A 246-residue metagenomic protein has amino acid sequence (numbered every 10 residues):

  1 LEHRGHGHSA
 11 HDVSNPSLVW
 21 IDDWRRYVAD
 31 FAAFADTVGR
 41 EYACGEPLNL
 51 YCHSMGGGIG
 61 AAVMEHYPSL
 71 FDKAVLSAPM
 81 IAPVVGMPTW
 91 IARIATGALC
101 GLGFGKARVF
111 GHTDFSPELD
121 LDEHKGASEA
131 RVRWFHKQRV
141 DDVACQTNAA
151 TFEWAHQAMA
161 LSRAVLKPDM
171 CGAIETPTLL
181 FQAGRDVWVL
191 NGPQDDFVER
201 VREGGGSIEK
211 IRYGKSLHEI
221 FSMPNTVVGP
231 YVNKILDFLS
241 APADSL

Functional and structural regions predicted by a protein language model:
L1-S14: Conserved alpha/beta-hydrolase
V19-G39: Alpha/beta-hydrolase active-site loop
Y42-S54: Alpha/beta-hydrolase fold nucleophile elbow
C52-G57, A183: Conserved alpha/beta-hydrolase "nucleophile elbow" surrounding the catalytic nucleophile
M55, I59-Q146: Alpha/beta-hydrolase-fold enzymes
I174, L180-Q182, D186: Short beta-strand/loop motif that positions the catalytic acidic residue of the alpha/beta-hydrolase fold
T176, V189-R200: Short alpha-helix in the alpha/beta-hydrolase fold that links the catalytic acid
S207-L246: Catalytic active-site module of serine/aspartate enzymes centered on a nucleophile-bearing elbow/loop
